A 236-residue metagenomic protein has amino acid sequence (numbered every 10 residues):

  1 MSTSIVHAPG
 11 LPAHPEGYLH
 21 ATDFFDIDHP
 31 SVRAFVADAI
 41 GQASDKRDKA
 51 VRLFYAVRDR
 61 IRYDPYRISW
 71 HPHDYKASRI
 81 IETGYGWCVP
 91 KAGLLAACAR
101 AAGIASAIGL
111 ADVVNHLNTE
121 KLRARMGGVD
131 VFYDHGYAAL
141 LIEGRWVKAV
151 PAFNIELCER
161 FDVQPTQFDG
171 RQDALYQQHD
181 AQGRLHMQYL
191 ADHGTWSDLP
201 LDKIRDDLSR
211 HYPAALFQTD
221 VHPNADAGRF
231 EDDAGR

Functional and structural regions predicted by a protein language model:
S2-P15, H20-I27, V113-R236: His-Asp-centered catalytic microenvironments across diverse enzyme cores, prominently the transglutaminase-like
I5, I27, I40, I61 (+7 more regions): Weak global preference for isoleucine
G10-T83: Secondary-structure boundary elements
Y55-A56, A97, A101, L140: Residue-level signal for well-ordered alpha-helical scaffold segments within enzymatic catalytic domains
P65-V129, Y133: Active-site neighborhood of thiol-dependent amide/isopeptide-bond enzymes
